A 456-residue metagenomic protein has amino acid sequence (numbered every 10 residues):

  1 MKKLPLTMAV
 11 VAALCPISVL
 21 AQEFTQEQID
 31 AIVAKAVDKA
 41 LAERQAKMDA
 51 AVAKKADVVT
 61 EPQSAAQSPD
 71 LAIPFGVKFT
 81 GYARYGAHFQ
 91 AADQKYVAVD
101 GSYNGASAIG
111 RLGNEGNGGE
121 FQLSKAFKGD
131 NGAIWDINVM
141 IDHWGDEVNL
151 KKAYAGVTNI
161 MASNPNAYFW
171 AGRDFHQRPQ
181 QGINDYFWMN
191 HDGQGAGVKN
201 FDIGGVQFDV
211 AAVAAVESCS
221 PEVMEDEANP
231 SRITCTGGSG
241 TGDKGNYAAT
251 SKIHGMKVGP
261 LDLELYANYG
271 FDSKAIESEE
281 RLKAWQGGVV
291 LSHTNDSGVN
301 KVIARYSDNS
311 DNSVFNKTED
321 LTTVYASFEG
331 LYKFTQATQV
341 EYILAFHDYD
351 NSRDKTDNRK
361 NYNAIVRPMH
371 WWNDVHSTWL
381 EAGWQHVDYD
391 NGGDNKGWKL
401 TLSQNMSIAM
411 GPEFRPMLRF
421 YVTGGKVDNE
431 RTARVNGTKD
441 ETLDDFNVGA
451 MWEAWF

Functional and structural regions predicted by a protein language model:
M1-E23: Gram-negative bacterial Sec-dependent N-terminal signal peptides
I17, P221, G237, A345-H347: Residue-level detector of bioactive/disordered segments in secreted/extracellular proteins and virion assembly
Q22-P165, F169, K199-F201, L331 (+3 more regions): Beta-barrel outer-membrane channel/assembly domains of diderm bacteria
P69, S107-R111, H143, N184-Y186 (+11 more regions): Outer-membrane beta-barrel proteins
A72-P74, L112-G118, D146-L150, F187-H191 (+7 more regions): Transmembrane beta-barrel outer-membrane domains
Y85-A91, I141-G145, R173-Q177, A212-S218 (+10 more regions): Transmembrane beta-strands of outer-membrane beta-barrel pores
G86-R111, N149-K151, M161-E277, T438-E441: Surface-exposed coil loops of outer-membrane beta-barrel proteins
N246-Y389, K396-L400: Detector for outer-membrane/organellar transmembrane beta-barrel domains, recognizing the amphipathic beta-strand
